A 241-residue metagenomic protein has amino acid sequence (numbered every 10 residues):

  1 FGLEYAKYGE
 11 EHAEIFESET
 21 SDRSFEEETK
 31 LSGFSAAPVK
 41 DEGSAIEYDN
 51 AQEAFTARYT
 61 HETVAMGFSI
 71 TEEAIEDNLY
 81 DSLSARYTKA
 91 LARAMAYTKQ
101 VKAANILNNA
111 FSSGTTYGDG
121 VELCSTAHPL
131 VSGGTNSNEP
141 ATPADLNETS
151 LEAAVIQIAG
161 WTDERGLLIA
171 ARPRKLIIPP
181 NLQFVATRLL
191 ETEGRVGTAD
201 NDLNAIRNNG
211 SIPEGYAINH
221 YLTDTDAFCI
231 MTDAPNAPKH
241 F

Functional and structural regions predicted by a protein language model:
F1-G2, A103: Extracellular secretory-pathway ectodomains and N-terminal mature segments of eukaryotic proteins
G2-V64: Assembly/oligomerization interface modules of large self-assembling protein complexes
S18, S24-E26, A54, R58 (+4 more regions): Short, charged/polar micro-motifs that form catalytic or ligand-binding hotspots
T56, T71-I75, A96, A103 (+3 more regions): An acidic- and aromatic-residue-enriched active-site/binding cleft used to recognize and process polar
A57-E62, E73, T115, V121 (+1 more regions): Flexible, active-site-adjacent loop/turn segments at secondary-structure boundaries
E62-D77, G134-T135, A170-P173: Glycine-rich, often proline-containing surface loops adjacent to acidic residues and nearby aromatics that form
N78-R86, R93-Q157: Alpha-helical scaffold segments that mediate packing/assembly in large oligomeric complexes
E122-D163, A170-K175, N181-F241: Sequence/fold signature of self-assembling virion shell proteins
